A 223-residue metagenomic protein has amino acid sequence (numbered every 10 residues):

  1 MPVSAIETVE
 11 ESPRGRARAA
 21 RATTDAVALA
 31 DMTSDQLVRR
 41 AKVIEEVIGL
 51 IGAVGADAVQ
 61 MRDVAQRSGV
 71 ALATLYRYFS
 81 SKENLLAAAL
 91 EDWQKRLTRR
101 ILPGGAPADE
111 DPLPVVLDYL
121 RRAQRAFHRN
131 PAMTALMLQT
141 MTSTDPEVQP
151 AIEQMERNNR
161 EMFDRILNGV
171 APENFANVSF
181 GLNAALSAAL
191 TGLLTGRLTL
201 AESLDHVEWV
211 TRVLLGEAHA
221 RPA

Functional and structural regions predicted by a protein language model:
M1-V54, A58-R67, N84: Basic, helix-initiating cap at the start of DNA-binding domains
V3-I6, E11, E173-G196, L200-L214: Hydrophobic alpha-helical segments that form the core of small-molecule binding pockets and/or dimer interfaces
L37-E45, G52, D57-A58, G69 (+5 more regions): An amphipathic alpha-helix adjacent to DNA-recognition modules
Q60, T134-L138, Q149-P150, A201-E202 (+1 more regions): Short, hydrophobic secondary-structure boundary micro-motifs
A73: Key DNA-contact positions within bacterial/archaeal DNA-binding proteins
K95-R99, D145-G181, L204-E208, R212: Amphipathic alpha-helical packing segments from all-alpha helical-bundle domains
L102-R129, L182, L204: Hydrophobic alpha-helical connector segments
R125-E161, G192-G196: Short secondary-structure transition hinges
